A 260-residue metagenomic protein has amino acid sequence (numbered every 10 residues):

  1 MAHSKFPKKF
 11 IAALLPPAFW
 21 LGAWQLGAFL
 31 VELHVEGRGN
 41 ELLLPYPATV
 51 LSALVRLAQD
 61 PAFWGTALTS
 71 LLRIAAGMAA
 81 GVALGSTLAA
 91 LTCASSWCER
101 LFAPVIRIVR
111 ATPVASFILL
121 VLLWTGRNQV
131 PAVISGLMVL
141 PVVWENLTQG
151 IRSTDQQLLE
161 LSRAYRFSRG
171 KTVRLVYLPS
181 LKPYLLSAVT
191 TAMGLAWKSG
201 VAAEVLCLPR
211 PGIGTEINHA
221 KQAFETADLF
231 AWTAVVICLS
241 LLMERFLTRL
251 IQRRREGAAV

Functional and structural regions predicted by a protein language model:
M1-A18, R245-V260: Transmembrane alpha-helical segments of polytopic membrane transport and secretion proteins
L30-A79: Periplasmic/extracellular loop-to-transmembrane helix junction in inner-membrane transport proteins
A76-I106, L119: Transmembrane-helix boundary motif in ABC transporter permease subunits
S96, S187, F230-V260: C-terminal transmembrane helix and the adjacent membrane-cytosol boundary/short C-terminal tail of inner/organellar
R107-V142, Q149-G150: Generic hydrophobic transmembrane alpha-helix motif, especially the helices
L123, I151, S199-V236, A259-V260: Glycine-rich helix-loop "coupling/hinge" segments at transmembrane-helix boundaries in multipass transporters
V133, L137, R169-A202, A231: Transmembrane alpha-helices
I151-L181: Short helix-to-coil transition segments within interhelical loops that connect adjacent transmembrane helices
